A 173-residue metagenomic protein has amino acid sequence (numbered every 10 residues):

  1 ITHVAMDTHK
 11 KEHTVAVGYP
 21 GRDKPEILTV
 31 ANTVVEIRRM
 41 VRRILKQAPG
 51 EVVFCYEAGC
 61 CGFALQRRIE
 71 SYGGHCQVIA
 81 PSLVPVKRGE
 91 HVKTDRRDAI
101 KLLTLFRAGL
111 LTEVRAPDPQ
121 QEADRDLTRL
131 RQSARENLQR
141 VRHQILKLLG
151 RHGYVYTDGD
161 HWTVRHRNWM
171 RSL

Functional and structural regions predicted by a protein language model:
I1-Y19, L102: Gly/Thr-rich phosphate-binding beta-strand-loop-beta motif of the actin/hexokinase/Hsp70
K10, C60, L83: Short, glycine/acidic-enriched loop or turn micro-motifs at the edges of active sites
T14, G62-Q66: Short, well-ordered alpha-helical microsegments
P20-V35: Glycine-rich phosphate-binding "P-loop"
V34-V53: Short, basic/hydrophobic alpha-helical segments
G50-G59, L102: Acidic beta-strand-to-loop metal/phosphate-binding motif
E70, C76-R129, S133, H166-L173: Short alpha-helix plus adjacent loop in nuclease-associated cores
T128-L173: Glycine-rich, often acidic, oxyanion-interacting loops/wings at catalytic, nucleic-acid, or phospho-protein interfaces
